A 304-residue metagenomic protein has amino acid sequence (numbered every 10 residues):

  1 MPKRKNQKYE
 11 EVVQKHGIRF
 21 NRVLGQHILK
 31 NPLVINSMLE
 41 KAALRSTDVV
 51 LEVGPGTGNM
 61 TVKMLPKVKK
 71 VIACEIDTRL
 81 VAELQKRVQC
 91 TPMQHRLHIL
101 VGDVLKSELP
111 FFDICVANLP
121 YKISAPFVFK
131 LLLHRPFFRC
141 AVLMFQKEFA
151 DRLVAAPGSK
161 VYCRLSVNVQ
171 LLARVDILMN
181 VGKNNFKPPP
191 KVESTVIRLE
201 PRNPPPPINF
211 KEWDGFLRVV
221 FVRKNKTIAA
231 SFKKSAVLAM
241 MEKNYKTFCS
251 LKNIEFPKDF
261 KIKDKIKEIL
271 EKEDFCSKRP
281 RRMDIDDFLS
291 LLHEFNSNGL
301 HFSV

Functional and structural regions predicted by a protein language model:
M1-V219, S235, D287-V304: Catalytic cores of RNA-modifying enzymes
T195, L199-P201, P205-K267, K272-D287: An accessory alpha-helical subdomain
